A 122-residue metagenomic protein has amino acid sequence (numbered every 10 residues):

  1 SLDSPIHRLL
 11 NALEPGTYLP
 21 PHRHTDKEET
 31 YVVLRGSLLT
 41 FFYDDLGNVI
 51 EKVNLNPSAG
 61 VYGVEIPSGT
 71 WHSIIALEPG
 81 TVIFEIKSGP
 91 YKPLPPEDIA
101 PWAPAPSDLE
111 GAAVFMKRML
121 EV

Functional and structural regions predicted by a protein language model:
S1-P21, K27: A short glycine-rich, His/Asp/Glu-containing loop-to-beta-strand
I6-R8, K27-E29, V61, W71 (+1 more regions): Short, surface-exposed beta-edge/turn micro-motifs
L10-N11, H22, E28-V33, V64 (+1 more regions): His/acidic/aromatic-lined binding-pocket segments of jelly-roll/cupin-type domains and related regulatory beta-sandwich
P21-H22, T40-F42, V64-I66, H72-L77 (+1 more regions): Short beta-strand His + acidic residue motifs that chelate non-heme Fe in jelly-roll/DSBH and cupin folds
D26-L46: Glycine- and acidic-residue-biased ligand/ion/polar-headgroup-sensing regions
T40, D45-E65: Extended, positively charged loop/linker patches that create polyanion-binding surfaces
G47-V49, V53-N54, W71-V122: Double-stranded beta-helix
